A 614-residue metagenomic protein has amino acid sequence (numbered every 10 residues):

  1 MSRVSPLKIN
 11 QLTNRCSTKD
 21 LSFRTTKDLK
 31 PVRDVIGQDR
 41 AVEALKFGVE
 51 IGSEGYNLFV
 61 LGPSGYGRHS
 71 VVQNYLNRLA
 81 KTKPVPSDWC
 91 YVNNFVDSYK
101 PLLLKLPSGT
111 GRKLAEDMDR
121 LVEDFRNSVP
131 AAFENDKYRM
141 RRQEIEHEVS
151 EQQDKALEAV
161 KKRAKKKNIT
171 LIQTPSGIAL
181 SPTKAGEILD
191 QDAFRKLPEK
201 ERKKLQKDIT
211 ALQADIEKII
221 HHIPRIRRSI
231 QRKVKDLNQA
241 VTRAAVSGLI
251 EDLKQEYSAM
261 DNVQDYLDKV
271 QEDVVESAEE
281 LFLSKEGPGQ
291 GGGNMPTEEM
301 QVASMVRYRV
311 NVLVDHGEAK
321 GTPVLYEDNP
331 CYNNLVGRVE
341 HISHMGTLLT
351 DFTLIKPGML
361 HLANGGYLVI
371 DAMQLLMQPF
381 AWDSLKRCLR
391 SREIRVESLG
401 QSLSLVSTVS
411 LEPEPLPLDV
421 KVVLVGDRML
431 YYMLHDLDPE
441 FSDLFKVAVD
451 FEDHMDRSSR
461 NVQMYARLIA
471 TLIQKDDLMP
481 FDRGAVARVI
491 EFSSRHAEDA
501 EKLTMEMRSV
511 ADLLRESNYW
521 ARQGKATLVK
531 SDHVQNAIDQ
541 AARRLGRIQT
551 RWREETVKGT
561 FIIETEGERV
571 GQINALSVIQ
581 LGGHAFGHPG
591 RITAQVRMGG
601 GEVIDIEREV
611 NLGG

Functional and structural regions predicted by a protein language model:
M1-G614: Non-catalytic accessory segments flanking P-loop/AAA+ NTPase cores
